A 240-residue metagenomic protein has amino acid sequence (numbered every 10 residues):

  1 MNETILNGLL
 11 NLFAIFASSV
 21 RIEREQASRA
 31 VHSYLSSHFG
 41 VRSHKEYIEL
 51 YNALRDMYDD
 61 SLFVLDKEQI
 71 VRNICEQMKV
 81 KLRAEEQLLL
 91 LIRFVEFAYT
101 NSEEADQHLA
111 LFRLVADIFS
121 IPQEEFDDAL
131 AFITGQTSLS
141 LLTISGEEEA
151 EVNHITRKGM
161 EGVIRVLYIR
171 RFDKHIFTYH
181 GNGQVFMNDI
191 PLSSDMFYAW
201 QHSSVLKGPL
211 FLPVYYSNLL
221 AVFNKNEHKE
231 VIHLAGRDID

Functional and structural regions predicted by a protein language model:
M1-D173: Small-residue-enriched hydrophobic alpha-helices in membranes
I70-V71, L212, V222, D240: Intrinsically disordered, low-complexity, compositionally biased regions/tails
N101, I239-D240: Short acidic/polar capping segments at secondary-structure boundaries
F119-I133, H202-K225: Short, structured interface segments
R165-L206, P213-V214, F223: Forkhead-associated
L234-D238: Conserved catalytic Walker-motif region of ABC-type ATPase nucleotide-binding domains
